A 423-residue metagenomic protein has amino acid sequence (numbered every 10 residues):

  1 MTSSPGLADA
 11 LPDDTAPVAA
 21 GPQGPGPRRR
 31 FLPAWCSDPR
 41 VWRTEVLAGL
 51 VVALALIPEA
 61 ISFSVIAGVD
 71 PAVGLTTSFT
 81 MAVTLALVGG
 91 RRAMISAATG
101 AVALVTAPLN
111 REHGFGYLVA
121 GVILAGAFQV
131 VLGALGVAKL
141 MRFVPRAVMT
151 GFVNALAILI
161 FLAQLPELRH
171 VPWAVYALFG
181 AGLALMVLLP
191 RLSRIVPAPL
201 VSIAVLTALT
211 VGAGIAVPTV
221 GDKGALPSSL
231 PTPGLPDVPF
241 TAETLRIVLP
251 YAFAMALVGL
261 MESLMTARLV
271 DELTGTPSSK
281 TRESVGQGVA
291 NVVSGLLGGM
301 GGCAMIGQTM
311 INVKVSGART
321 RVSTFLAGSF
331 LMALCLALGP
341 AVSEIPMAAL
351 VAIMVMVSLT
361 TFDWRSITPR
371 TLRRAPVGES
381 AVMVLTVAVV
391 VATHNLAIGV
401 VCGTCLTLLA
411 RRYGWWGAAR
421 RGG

Functional and structural regions predicted by a protein language model:
M1-L50, T106-T274, M332, P340-G423: Core transmembrane helix bundle of multi-pass membrane transport proteins
D38-R43, L47-L50, L54-R92, E243-V322: Membrane-embedded helical hairpins/re-entrant loop segments and their flanking transmembrane helices within multi-pass
G49-A55, A72-S78, I95-G100, F152 (+4 more regions): Short hydrophobic alpha-helical membrane-embedded segments
P58-A60, S78-L85, V102-T106, L135 (+5 more regions): Hydrophobic, membrane-inserted alpha-helices
L87-A97, A418-G422: Interfacial aromatic-anchored transmembrane helix boundaries in multi-pass membrane proteins
A97-A101, V105, G114-V137, M141 (+2 more regions): Helix-loop-helix junctions within the multi-pass membrane cores of secondary transporters/permeases
